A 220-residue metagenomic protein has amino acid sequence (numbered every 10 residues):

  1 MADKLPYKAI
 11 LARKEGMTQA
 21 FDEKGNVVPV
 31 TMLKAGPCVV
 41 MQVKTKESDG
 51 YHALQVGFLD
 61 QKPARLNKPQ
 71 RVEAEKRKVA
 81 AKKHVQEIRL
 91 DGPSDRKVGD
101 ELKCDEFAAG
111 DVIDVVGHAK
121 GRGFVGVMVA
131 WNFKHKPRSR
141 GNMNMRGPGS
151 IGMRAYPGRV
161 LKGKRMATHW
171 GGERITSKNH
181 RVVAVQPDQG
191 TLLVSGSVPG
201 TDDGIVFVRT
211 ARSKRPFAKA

Functional and structural regions predicted by a protein language model:
M1-A220: Extended basic (Lys/Arg/His-rich) segments that typically form rRNA-contacting surfaces in ribosomal proteins
